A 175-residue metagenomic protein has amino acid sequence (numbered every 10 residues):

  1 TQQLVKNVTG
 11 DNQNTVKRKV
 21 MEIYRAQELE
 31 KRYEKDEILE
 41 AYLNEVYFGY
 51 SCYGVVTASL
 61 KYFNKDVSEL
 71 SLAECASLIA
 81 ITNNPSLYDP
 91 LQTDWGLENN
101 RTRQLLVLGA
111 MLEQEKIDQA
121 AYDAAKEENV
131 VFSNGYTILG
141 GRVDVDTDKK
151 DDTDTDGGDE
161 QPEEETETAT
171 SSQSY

Functional and structural regions predicted by a protein language model:
T1-Y175: Non-catalytic, structured segments within soluble enzyme domains
